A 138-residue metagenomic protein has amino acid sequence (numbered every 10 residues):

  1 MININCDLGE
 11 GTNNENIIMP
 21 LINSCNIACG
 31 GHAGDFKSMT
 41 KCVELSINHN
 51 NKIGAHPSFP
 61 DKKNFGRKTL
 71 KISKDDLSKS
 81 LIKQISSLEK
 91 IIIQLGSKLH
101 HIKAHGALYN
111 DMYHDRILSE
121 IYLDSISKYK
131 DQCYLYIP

Functional and structural regions predicted by a protein language model:
I2-C6, C25-I27, I53-P57, H100-A104 (+1 more regions): Hydrophobic faces of well-ordered beta-strands that scaffold small-molecule active sites in alpha/beta enzyme cores
L8, L45-I47, N51-F65, T69-L70: Glycine-rich nucleotide/cofactor/substrate-binding loop typically near the N-terminus or early in the first domain
L8-E10, G31, F59-D61, K103-L108: Active-site-proximal loop/turn and secondary-structure-junction residues that shape catalytic pockets, frequently
T12-M39: A short alpha/beta connector and helix-capping loop motif
N16-I22, K41-G54, I93-G96: Acidic (Asp/Glu)-rich catalytic clusters
I27-H32, D111-M112, K130-P138: Catalytic beta/alpha-barrel core
K62-A104: Glycine/small-residue-rich loop that forms an oxyanion/phosphate-binding "nest" at active or ligand-binding sites
D115-I121: Charged helix-capping and loop-helix junction motifs
